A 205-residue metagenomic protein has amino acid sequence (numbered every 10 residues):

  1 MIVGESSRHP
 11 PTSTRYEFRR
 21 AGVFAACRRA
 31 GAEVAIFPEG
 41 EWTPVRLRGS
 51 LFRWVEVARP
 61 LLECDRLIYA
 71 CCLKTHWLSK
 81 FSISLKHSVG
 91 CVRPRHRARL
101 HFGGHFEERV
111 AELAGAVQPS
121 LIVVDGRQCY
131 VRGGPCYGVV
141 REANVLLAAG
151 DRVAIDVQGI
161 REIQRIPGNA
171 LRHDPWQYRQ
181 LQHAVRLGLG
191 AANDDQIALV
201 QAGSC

Functional and structural regions predicted by a protein language model:
M1-C205: N-terminal and secondary-structure boundary signal
